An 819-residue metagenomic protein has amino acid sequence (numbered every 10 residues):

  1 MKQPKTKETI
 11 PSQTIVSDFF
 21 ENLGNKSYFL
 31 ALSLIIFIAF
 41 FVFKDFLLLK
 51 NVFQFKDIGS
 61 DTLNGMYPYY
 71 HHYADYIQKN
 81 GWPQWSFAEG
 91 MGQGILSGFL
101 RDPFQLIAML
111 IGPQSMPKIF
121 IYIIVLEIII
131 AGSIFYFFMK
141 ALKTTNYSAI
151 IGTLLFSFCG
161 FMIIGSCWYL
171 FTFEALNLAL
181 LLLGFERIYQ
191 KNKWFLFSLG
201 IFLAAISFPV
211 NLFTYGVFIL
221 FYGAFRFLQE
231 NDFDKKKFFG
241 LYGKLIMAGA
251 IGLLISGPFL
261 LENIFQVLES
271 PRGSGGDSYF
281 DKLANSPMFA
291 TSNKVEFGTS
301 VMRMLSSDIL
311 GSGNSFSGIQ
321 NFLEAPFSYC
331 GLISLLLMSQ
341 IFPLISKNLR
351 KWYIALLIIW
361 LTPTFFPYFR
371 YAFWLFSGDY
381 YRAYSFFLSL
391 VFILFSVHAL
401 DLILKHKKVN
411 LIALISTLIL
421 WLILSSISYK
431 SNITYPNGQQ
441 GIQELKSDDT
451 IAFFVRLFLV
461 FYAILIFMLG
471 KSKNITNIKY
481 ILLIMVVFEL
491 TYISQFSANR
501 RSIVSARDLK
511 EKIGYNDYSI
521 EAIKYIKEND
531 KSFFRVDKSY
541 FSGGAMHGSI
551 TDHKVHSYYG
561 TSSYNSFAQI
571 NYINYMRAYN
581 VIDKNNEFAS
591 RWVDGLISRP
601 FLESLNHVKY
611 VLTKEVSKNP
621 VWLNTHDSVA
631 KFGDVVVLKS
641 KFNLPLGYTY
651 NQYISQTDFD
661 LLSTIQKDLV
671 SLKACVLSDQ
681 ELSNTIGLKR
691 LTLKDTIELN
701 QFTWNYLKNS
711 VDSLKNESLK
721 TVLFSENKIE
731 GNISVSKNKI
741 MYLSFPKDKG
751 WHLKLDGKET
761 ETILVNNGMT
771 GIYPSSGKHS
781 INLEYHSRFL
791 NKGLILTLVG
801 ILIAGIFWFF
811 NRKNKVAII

Functional and structural regions predicted by a protein language model:
M1-L48, K237-G249, K471-M485, L802-I819: Start-transfer (signal-anchor) and selected internal transmembrane alpha helices of multi-pass inner/ER membrane
I15-G94, V267-S270, S502-S505, L509-V555 (+1 more regions): Hydrophobic alpha-helical membrane-insertion signals
I35-F37, I128-L142, N146-N231, K244-I264 (+4 more regions): Membrane-embedded helix bundles of polyisoprenyl
D45-K143, Y147-N177, A284-A325, L753: Active-site lumenal/periplasmic loops and adjacent helix-entry segments of GT-C-fold, multi-pass membrane
S60-Q84, Y242, G249-L344, F369-W374 (+4 more regions): Periplasmic/ER-lumenal interhelical loops and adjacent helix-loop junctions in multi-pass membrane proteins
Y69, R690-I819: Active-site-proximal, structured, solvent-exposed surfaces of multi-pass membrane proteins that position macromolecular
A88, Q93, M485-I513, K524-S604 (+3 more regions): Extracytoplasmic/lumenal acceptor-recognition loop(s) of multi-pass membrane glycoenzymes
I188-W194, S198, F208-L212, L349-Y515 (+1 more regions): Contiguous transmembrane helix-bundle modules in multi-pass membrane proteins
